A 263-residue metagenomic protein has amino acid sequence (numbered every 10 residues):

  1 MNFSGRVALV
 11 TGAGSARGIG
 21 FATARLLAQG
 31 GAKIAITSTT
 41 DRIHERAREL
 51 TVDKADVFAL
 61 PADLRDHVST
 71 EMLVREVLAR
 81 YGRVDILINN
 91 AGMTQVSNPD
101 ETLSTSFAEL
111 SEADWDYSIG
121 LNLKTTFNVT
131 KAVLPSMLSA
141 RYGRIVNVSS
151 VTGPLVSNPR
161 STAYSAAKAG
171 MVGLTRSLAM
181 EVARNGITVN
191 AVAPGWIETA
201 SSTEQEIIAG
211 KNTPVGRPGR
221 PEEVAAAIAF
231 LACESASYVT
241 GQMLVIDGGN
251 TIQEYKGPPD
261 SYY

Functional and structural regions predicted by a protein language model:
N2-A35: Canonical Rossmann dinucleotide-binding motif of NAD(H)/NADP(H)-dependent dehydrogenases/reductases, specifically
G12, A16, E112-D114, V146-G170 (+1 more regions): Catalytic loop of short-chain dehydrogenase/reductase
H44, P61-L73, E112, E222-E223: The beta1-alpha1 cofactor-binding region of Rossmann-like NAD(H)/NADP(H)-dependent oxidoreductases
M72-A79, N98-E109, A113-G120: Active-site Tyr-X3-Lys motif and surrounding loop/helix of classical short-chain dehydrogenase/reductase
R75, Y117-A140, A179-M180, R184 (+1 more regions): Amphipathic alpha-helical dimer-interface segment in Rossmann-like NAD(P)H-dependent oxidoreductases
M93, F107-F127, Y142, V146 (+2 more regions): Catalytic Tyr-X3-Lys loop
A183, T188, V239-G241: Short, small/polar-rich loop/turn modules that mediate ligand/substrate recognition or access, typified
A229, T240-Y263: Short C-terminal tail/terminal secondary-structure segment of NAD(P)H-dependent dehydrogenase/reductase domains
